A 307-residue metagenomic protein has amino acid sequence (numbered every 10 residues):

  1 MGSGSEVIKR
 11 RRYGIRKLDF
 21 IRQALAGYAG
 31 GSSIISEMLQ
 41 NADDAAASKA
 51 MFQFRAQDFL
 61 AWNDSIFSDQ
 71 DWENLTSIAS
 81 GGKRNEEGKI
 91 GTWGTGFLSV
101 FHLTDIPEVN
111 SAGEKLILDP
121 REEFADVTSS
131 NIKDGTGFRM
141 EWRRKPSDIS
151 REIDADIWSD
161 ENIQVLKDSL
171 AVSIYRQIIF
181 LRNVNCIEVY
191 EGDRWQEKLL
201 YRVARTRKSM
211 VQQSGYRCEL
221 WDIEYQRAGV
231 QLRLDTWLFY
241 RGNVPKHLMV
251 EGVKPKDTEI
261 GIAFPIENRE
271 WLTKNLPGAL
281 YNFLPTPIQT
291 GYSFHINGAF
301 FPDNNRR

Functional and structural regions predicted by a protein language model:
M1-D154, D160: GHKL (Bergerat-fold) ATPase N-terminal catalytic module, capturing the glycine-rich phosphate-binding loop and acidic
T104-R307: GHKL/Bergerat-fold ATPase module
